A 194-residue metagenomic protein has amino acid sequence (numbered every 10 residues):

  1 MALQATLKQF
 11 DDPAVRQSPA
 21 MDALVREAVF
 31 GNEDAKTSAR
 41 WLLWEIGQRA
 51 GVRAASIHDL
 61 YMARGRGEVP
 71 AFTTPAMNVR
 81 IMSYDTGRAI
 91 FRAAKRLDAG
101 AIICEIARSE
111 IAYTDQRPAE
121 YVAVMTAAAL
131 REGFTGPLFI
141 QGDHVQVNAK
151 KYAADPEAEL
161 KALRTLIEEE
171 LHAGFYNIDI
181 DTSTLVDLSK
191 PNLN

Functional and structural regions predicted by a protein language model:
M1-G142, A149-E159, T165-E168, F175: Alpha/beta catalytic barrel-like cores
H144-V147, I180-T182: Generic detector of well-ordered alpha-helical packing
N148-K161, T184-N194: Surface-exposed, active-site-proximal loop segments in enzymatic domains
H172-D187: Active-site groove signature of glycoside hydrolases
